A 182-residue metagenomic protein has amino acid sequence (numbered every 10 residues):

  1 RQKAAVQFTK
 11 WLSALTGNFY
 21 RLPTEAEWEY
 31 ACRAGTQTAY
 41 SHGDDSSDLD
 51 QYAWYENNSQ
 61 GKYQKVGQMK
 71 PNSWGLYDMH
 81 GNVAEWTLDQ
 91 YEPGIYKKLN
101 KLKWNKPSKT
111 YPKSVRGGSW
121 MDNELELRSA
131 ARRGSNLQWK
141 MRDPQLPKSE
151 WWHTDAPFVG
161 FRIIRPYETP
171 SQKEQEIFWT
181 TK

Functional and structural regions predicted by a protein language model:
R1-T36, N57-Y77: Short aromatic-cysteine micro-motif
G35-T36, D89-E92, W120, E168-P170: Acidic glycine-/aspartate-rich tracts in secreted/extracellular proteins
Q37-Y63: Chymotrypsin/trypsin-fold serine protease catalytic domain
D48-Q51, K62-K65, Y111, N123 (+1 more regions): Cysteine-rich, disulfide-stabilized extracellular repeat modules
K70-N72, L102-K182: Disulfide-stabilized, aromatic/cysteine-rich ligand-recognition loop
T87-L99: Cytochrome P450 core scaffold surrounding the K-helix E-X-X-R motif and the conserved "meander" helix-loop region
